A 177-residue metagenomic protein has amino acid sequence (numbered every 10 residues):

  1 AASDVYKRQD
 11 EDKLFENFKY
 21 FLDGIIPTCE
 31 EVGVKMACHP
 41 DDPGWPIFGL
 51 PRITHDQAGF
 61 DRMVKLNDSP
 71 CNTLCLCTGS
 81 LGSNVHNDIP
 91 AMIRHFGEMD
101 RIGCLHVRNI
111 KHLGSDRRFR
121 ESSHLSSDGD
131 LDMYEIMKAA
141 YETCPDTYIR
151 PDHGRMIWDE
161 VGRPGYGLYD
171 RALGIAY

Functional and structural regions predicted by a protein language model:
A1-Y6: Short, small-residue-biased leader/transition segments that mark boundaries at the very start of proteins
K7-D10, E121: Short amphipathic alpha-helical segments at helix-loop
E11-F15: Active-site mouth loops of central-metabolism enzymes
K19-E31, K35, W45-Y177: Histidine-acidic metal/acid-base catalytic patches
D42: Short, flexible active-site-adjacent loop segments at beta-strand->alpha-helix junctions, enriched in small/polar
